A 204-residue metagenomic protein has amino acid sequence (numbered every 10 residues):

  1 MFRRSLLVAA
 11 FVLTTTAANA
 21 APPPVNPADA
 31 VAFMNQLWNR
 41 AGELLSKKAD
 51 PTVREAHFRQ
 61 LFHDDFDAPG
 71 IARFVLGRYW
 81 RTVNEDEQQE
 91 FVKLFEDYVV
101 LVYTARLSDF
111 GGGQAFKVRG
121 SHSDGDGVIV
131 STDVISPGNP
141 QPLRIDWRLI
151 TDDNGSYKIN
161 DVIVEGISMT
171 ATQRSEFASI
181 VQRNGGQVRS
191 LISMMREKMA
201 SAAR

Functional and structural regions predicted by a protein language model:
F2-F11: N-terminal export leaders
A18-P22: Boundary at the C-terminal end of the N-terminal hydrophobic targeting segment
N26-Y103: Early exported N-terminus immediately downstream of N-terminal targeting peptides
W80, D97-Y98, S136-P137, V164-M169: Solvent-exposed loop/turn segments at secondary-structure junctions within structured extracellular/periplasmic domains
K93, L101-L143, M194-R204: Surface-exposed, charged secondary-structure patches
P142-A171: Short beta-strand edge/turn micro-motifs at domain boundaries
D161-R204: Low-complexity, intrinsically disordered terminal/linker segments enriched in charged and Gly/Pro repeats
